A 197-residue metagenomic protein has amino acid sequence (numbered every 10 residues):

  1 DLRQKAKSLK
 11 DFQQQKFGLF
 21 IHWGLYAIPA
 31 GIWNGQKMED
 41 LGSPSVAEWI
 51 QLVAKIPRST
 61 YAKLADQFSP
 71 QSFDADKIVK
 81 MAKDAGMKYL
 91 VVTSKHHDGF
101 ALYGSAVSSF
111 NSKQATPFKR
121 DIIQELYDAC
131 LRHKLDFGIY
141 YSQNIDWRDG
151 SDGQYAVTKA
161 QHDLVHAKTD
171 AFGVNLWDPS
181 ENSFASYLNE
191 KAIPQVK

Functional and structural regions predicted by a protein language model:
D1-K197: Mature catalytic domains of secreted/periplasmic carbohydrate-active enzymes
